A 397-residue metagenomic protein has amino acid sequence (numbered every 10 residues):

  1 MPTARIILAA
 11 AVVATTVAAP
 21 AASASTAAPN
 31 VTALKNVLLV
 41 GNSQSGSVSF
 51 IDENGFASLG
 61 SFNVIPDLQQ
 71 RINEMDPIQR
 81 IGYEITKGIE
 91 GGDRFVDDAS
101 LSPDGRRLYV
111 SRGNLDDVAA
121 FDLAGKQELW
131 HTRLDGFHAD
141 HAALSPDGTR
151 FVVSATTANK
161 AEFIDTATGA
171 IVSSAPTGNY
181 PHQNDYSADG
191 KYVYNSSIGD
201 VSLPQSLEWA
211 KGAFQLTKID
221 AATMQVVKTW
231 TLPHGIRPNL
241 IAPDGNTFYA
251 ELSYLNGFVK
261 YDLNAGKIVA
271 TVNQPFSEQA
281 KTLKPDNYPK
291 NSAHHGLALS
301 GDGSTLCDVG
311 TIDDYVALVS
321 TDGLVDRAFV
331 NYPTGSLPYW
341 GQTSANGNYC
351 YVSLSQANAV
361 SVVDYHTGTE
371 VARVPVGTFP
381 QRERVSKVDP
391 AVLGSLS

Functional and structural regions predicted by a protein language model:
M1-A24: Secretory targeting and sorting signals
S23-S397: Predominantly soluble domains enriched in secretory-pathway, periplasmic, or organellar proteins
